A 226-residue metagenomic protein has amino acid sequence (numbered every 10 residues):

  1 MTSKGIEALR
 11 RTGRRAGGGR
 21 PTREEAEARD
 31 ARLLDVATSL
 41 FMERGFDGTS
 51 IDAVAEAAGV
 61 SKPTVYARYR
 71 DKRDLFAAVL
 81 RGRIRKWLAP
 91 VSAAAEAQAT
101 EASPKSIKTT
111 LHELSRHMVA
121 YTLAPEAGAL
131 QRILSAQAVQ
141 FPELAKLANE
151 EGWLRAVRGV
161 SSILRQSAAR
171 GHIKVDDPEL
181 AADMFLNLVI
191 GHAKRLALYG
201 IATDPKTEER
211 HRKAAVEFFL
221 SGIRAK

Functional and structural regions predicted by a protein language model:
M1-A28, A93-Q98, K226: N-terminal intrinsically disordered/low-complexity leader segments
R29-A37, V54, V79-R83, W87 (+1 more regions): Generic hydrophobic, amphipathic alpha-helix propensity
R32, L40-D74, A78-V79: Helix-turn-helix
L33-F41, M118, F219: Short hydrophobic clusters on alpha-helical segments that form packing/core surfaces in small helical domains
R83-A94, P125, F141, I163 (+4 more regions): A short secondary-structure junction motif
V91-G128, P178-A182, R212: Hydrophobic alpha-helical connector segments
T109, A120-A129, I133-S135, P142-A169 (+1 more regions): Amphipathic alpha-helical packing segments from all-alpha helical-bundle domains
K146, L154, A168-E217: Hydrophobic/aromatic-rich alpha-helical bundle segments in the mid-to-C-terminal region
